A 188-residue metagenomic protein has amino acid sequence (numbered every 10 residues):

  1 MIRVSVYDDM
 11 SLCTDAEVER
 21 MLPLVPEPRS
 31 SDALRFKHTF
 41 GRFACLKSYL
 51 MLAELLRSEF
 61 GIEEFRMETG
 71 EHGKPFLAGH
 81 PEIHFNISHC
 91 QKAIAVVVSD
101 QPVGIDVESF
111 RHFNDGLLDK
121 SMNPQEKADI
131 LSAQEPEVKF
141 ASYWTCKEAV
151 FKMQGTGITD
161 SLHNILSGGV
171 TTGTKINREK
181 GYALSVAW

Functional and structural regions predicted by a protein language model:
M1-W188: Core catalytic alpha/beta fold that binds nucleotide/phospho-ligands
